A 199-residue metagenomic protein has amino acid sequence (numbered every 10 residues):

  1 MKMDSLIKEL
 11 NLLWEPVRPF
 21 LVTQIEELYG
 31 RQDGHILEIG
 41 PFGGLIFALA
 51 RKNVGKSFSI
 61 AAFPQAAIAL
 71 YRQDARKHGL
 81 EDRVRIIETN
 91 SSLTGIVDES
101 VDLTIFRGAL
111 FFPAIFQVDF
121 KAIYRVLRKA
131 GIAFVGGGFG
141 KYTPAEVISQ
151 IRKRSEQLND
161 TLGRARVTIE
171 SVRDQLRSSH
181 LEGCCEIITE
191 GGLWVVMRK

Functional and structural regions predicted by a protein language model:
M1-P19: Class I SAM-dependent methyltransferase Rossmann-like catalytic core, especially the SAM/SAH-binding loop
W14-G34: Conserved alpha-helix/loop element of class I SAM-dependent methyltransferases that forms part of the SAM/SAH-binding
H35-L93: Class I SAM-dependent methyltransferase SAM/SAH-binding core
S92-T104: A short acidic, Gly/Pro-enriched loop at the edge of an enzyme's catalytic core that lines a small-molecule cofactor
D102-Q117: A short SAM/SAH-binding and catalytic strip from SAM-dependent methyltransferases
Q117-I132: A short glycine-rich, Lys/Arg-flanked "PGG" loop and its adjoining helix->strand segment in the class I
F134-N159: Conserved class I S-adenosyl-L-methionine
L162-H180: Short alpha-helix
